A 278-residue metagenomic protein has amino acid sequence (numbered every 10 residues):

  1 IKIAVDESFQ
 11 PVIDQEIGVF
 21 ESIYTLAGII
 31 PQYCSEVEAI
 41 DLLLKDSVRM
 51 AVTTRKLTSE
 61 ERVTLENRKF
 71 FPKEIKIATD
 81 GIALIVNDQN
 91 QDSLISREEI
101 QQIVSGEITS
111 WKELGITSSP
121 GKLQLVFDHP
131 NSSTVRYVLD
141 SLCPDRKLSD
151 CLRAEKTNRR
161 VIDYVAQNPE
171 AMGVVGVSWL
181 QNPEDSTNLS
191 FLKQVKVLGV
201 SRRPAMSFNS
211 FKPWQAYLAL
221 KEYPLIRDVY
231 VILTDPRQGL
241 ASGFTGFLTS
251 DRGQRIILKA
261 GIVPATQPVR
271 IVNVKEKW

Functional and structural regions predicted by a protein language model:
I1-T25, I29-Q32, E36-V37, D41-L44 (+2 more regions): Exported/periplasmic ABC-transporter solute-binding proteins
V37-R68, P183: Pocket-flanking alpha-helical
K69-K73: Periplasmic N-terminal soluble interaction domains immediately after the signal peptide in Gram-negative
